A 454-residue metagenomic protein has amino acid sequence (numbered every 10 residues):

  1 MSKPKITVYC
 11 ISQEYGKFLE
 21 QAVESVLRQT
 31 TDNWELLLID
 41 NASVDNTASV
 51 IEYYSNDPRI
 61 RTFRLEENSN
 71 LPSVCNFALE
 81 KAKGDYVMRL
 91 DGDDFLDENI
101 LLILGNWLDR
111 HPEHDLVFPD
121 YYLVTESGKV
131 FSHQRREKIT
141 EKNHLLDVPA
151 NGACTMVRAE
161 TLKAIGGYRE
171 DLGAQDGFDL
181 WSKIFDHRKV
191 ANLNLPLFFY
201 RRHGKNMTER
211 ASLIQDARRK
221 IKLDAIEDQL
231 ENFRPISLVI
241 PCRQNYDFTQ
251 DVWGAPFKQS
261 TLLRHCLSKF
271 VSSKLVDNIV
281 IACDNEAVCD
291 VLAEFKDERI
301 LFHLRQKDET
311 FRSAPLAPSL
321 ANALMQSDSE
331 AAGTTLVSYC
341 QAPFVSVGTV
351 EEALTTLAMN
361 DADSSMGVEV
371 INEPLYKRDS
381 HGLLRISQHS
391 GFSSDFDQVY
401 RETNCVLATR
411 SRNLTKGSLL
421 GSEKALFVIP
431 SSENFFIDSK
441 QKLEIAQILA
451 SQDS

Functional and structural regions predicted by a protein language model:
M1-S25, D228-F248: N-proximal low-complexity "stem/linker" segments adjacent to membrane-targeting elements
E24-N33, K269-V276: Short, acidic, metal-binding catalytic loop of nucleotide-sugar glycosyltransferases
D40-S49, E67, D91, C283-V288: A conserved acidic beta->alpha catalytic loop
L65-A82, A314-A323: Glycine-rich, basic loop-to-helix element that forms the pyrophosphate-binding segment of sugar-nucleotide handling
V87, T335: Short aromatic/hydrophobic "clamp" motif used to bind/position activated sugar donors
N99-F131, T355-S364: Conserved donor NDP-sugar-binding/catalytic core segment of glycosyltransferases
G128, P318-N322, A331-T334, C340-P430: Conserved core of the sugar-phosphate nucleotidyltransferase
T140-R219: Conserved nucleotide-sugar donor-binding catalytic segment
